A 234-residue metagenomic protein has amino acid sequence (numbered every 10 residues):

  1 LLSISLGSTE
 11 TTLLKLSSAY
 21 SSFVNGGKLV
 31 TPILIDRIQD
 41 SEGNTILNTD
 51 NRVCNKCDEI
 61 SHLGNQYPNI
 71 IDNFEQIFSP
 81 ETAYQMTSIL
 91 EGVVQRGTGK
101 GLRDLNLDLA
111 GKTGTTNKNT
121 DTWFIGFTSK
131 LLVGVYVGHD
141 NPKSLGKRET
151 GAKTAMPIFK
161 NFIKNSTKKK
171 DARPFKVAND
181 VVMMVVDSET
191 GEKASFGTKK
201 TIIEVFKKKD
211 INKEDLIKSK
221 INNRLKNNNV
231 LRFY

Functional and structural regions predicted by a protein language model:
L1-E10: Conserved short loop/turn motifs at secondary-structure junctions
E10-K208, N212-I217, I221: A penicillin-recognizing enzyme superfamily signal
S219-F233: C-terminal functional modules
